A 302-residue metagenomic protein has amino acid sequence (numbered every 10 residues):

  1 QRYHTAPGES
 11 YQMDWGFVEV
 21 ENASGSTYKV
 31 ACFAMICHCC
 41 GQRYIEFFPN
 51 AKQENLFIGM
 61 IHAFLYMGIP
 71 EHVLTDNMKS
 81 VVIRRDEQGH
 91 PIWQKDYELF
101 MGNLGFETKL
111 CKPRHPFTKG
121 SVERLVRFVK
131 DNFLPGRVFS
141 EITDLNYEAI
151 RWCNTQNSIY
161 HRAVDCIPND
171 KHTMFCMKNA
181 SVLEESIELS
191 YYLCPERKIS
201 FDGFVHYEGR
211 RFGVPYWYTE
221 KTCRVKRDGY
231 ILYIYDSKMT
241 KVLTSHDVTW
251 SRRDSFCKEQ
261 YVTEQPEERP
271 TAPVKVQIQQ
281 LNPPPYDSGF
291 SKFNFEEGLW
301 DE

Functional and structural regions predicted by a protein language model:
Q1-R43, A51-N55, G102, S190-Y207: Mobile-element integrase/transposase regions, centering on the N-terminal DNA-binding/Zn-coordinating module
I45-P70, T249-S255: Active-site beta-loop-alpha junctions of metal-dependent nucleic acid enzymes, especially the RNase H-like/DDE
I69-G89: Acidic/histidine-rich, metal-coordinating catalytic segments
T75-D76, E87-Q88, T108-K130, L145: RNase H-like two-metal-ion nuclease catalytic core shared by retroviral integrases and related mobile-element nucleases
H90-T108: Two-metal-ion acidic nuclease core segments, chiefly of the RNase H-like superfamily
V126-K226: Active-site-proximal acidic segments at structured loop/helix or strand boundaries that coordinate catalytic metals
G229-E302: Protein C-terminal end segments and domain termini
